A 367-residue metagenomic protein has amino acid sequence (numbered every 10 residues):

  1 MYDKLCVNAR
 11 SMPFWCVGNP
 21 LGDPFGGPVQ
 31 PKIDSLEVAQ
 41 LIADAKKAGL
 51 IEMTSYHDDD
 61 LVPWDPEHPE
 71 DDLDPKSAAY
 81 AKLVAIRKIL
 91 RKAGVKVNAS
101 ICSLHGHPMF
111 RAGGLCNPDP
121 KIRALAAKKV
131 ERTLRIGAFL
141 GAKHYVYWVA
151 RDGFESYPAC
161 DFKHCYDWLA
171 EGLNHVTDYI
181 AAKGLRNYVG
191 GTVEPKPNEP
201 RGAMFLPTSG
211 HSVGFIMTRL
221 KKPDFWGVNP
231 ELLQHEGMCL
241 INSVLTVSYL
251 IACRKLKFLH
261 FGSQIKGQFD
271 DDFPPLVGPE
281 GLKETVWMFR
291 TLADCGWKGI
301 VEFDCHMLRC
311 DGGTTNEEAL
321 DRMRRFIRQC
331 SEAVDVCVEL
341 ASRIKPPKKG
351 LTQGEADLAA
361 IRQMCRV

Functional and structural regions predicted by a protein language model:
M1-L50, R135, Y157-P158, E171-A181 (+1 more regions): Histidine-acidic metal/acid-base catalytic patches
Y2-K4, A81-A85, I89-A93, V97-C102 (+4 more regions): Active-site acidic/histidine proton-transfer and metal-coordination neighborhood in alpha/beta enzyme cores
V7-P13, I42-W64, L73-H107, A138-G141: Glycine-rich, aromatic-flanked loop segments that form ligand/cofactor-binding clefts across common enzyme folds
C16-G18, D58-V62, I101-G106, V149-G153 (+4 more regions): Active-site-proximal loop/turn and secondary-structure-junction residues that shape catalytic pockets, frequently
P20-G27, L61-Y80, G106-A124, R151-H164 (+2 more regions): Surface-exposed, active-site-proximal loop segments in enzymatic domains
